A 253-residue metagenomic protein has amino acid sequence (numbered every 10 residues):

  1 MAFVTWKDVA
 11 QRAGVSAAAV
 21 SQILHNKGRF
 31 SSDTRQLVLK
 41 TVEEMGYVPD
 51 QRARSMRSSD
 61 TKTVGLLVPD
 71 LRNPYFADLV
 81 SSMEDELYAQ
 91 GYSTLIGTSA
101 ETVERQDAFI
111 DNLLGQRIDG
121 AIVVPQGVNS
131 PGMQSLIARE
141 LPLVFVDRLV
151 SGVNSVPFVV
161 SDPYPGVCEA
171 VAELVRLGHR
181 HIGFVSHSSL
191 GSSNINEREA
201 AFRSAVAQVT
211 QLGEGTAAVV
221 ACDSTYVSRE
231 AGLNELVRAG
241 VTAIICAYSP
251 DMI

Functional and structural regions predicted by a protein language model:
M1-K62: N-terminal helix-turn-helix DNA-binding module of bacterial transcription factors
L37, Y75-A89, G166-A170, S193-G213: Short, solvent-exposed amphipathic alpha-helices that sit in or adjacent to ligand/effector-binding or catalytic
Y47-N112, R117-G120, S188, A200-R203: Amphipathic helical "hinge" segments at domain boundaries
T98, D147, S186, V220-A221: Residue-level recognition of beta-strand->loop/alpha-helix junctions
E101, V124-E169, S189-L190, P250: Flexible loop/hinge segments that line or gate small-molecule binding clefts
G127-S130, N196-I253: Hydrophobic alpha-helical
V159-F184, A200, Y226-N234, M252-I253: Hydrophobic alpha-helical segments within soluble ligand-binding/sensing domains
